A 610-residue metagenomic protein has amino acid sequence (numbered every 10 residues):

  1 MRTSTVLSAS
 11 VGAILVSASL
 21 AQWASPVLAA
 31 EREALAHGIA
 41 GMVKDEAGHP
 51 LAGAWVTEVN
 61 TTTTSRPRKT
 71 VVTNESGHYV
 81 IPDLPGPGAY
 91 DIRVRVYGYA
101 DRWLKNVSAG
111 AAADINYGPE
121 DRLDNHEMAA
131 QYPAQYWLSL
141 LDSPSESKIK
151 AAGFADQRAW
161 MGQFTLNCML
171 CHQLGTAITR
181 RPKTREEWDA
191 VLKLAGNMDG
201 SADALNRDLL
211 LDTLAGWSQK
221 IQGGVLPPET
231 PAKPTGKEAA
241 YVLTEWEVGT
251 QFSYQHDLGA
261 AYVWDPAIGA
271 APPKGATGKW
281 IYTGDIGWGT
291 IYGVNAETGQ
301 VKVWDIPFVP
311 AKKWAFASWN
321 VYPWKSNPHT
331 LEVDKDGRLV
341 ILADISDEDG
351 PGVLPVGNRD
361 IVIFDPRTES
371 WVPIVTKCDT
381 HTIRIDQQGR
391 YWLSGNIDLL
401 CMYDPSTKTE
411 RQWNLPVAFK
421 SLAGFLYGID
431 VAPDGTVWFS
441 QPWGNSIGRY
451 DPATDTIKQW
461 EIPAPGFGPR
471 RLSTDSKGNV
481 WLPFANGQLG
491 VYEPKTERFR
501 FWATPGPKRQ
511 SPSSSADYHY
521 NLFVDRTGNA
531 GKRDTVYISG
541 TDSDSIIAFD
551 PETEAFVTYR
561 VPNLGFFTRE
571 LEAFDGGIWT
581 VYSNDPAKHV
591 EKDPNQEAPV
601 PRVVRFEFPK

Functional and structural regions predicted by a protein language model:
H37-D45, V56, G77, I115-Y117: A short, amphipathic beta-strand motif
A40-L51, P85: Structural motif
T61-V80: Short, acidic Ser/Thr/Gly-rich low-complexity loop/linker segments typical of extracellular and cell-surface proteins
T63-R66, P87-N106: A short, solvent-exposed loop/turn motif at the edges and junctions of modular extracellular/periplasmic domains
F164-G175, L214: The canonical Cys-X-X-Cys-His
Q251-T277, P310-D334, K377-Q388, F419-D434 (+4 more regions): Beta-rich, blade/repeat-based domains predominating in secreted/periplasmic proteins but also intracellular
K279-G287, W324, D334, I341-P355 (+5 more regions): Conserved beta-strand positions in repeat-built beta-propeller and related beta-rich domains
F566-K610: Blade-level signature of beta-propeller repeat domains, shared across WD40, Kelch, NHL, RCC1 and BNR/Asp-box propellers
